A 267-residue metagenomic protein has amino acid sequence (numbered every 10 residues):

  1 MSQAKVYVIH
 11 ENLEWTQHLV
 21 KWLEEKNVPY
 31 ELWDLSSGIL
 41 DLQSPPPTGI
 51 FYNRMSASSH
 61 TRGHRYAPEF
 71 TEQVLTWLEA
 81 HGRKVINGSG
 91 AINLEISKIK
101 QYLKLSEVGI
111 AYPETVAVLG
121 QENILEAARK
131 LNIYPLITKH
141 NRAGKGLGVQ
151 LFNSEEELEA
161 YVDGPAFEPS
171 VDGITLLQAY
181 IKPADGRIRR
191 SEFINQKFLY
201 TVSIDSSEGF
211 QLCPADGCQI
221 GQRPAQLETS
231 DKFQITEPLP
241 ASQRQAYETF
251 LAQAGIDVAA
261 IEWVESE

Functional and structural regions predicted by a protein language model:
S2, A80-G82, S89-R187, P238-A241: Active-site nucleotide/adenylate-binding loops and adjacent lid/helix of ATP-dependent enzymes
S2-A4, G49: Nucleotide donor/acceptor-binding cores
Y7-I9, I194: Short hydrophobic segments within beta-strands
E11-E114, E126: Conserved N-proximal alpha/beta basic substrate-recognition cap immediately N-terminal to, or forming the N-lobe
A91-L94, S207, V264-S266: Short glycine-enriched loops at secondary-structure junctions
A117, F193-I194, E265: Generic beta-strand structural signal
Q150-Q253: Phosphate-binding site of ATP-dependent enzymes
Q178, I256-S266: A short glycine-rich, hydrophobically flanked beta-strand micro-motif that places a catalytic Asp/Glu for divalent metal
